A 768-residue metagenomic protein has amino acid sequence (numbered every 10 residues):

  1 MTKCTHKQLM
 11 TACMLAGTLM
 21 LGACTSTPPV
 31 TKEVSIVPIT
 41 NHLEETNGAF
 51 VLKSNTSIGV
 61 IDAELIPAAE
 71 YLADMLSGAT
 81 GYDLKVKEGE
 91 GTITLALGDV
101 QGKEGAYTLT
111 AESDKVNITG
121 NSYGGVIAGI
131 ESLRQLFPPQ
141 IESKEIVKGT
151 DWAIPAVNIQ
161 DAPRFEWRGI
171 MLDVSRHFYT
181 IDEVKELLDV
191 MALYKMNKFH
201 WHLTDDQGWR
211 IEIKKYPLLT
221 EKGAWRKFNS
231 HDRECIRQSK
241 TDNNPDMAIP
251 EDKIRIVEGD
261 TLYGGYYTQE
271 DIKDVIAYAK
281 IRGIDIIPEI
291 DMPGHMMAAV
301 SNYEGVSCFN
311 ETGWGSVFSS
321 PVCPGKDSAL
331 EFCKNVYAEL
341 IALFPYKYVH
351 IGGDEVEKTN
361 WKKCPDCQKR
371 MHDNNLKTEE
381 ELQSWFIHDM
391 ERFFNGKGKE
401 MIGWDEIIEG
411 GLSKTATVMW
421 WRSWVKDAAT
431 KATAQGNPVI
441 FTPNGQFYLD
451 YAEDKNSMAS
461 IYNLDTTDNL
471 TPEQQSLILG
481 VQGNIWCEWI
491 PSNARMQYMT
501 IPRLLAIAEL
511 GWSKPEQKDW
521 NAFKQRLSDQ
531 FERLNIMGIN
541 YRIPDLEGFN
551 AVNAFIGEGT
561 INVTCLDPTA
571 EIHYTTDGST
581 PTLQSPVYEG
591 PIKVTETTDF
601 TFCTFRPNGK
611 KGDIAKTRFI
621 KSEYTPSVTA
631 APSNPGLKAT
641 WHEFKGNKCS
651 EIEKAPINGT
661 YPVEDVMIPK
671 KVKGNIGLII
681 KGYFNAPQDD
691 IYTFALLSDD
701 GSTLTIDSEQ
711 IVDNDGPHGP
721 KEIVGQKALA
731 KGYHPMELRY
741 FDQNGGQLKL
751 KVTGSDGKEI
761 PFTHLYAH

Functional and structural regions predicted by a protein language model:
M1-E33: Bacterial Sec-dependent N-terminal signal peptides
Q8-A12, H42, K514, K518-K681 (+6 more regions): Short, compositionally stereotyped local motifs that mark structural "simplifiers"
C24-E166, E400-W404, I408, L412 (+2 more regions): Acidic, contiguous N-terminal accessory segments
G102-E104, T110-P321, K326-L330, E339-Y348 (+2 more regions): Feature activates predominantly on carbohydrate-active enzymes
R168-L172, F199-W201, I286-I290, V349-I351 (+4 more regions): Hydrophobic faces of well-ordered beta-strands that scaffold small-molecule active sites in alpha/beta enzyme cores
A299-E304, N310-T415, R422-A434: Active-site neighborhood of glycoside hydrolase catalytic domains
M401-E406, G411-A416, R422-N562: Flexible, acidic glycine-rich loops studded with aromatic residues
E737-G746, V752: Short beta-strand-plus-loop segments that form exposed binding edges in beta-rich domains
